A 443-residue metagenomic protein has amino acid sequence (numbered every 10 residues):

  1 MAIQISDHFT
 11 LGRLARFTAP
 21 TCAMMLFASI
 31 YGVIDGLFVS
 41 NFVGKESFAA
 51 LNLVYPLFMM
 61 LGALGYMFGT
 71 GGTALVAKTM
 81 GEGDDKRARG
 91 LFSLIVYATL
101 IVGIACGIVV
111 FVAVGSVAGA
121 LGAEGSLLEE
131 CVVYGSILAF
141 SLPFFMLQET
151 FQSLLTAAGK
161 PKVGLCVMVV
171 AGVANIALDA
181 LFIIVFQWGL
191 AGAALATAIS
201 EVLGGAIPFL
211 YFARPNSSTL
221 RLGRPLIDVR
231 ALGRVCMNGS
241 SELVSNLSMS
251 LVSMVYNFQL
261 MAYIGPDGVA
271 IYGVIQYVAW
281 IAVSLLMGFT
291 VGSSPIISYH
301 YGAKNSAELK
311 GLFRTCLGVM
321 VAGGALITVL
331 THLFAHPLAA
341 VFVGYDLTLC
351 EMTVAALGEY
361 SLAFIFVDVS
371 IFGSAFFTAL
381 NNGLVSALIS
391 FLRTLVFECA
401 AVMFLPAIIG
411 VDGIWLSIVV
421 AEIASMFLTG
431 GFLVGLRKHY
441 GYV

Functional and structural regions predicted by a protein language model:
M1-T18, V76-S141, V185-S240, I297-A363 (+1 more regions): Short alpha-helical transmembrane segments in multi-pass integral membrane proteins
S6-V43, P56-G71, L75, L100-G107 (+4 more regions): N-terminal transmembrane alpha-helices
R16-D35, I137, A171, S200-G204 (+4 more regions): Transmembrane helical elements of multi-pass membrane transporters/channels
A19, A23, V54-L57, Y97 (+16 more regions): Hydrophobic residues within alpha-helical transmembrane segments of multi-pass solute transporters/permease subunits
I30-F48, A118-G125, L181-W188, S250-I281 (+3 more regions): Helix-terminus/linker motif at the lipid-water interface of multi-pass membrane proteins
F48-I108, F145-G164, I271-V329, L333-A335 (+1 more regions): Small-residue-rich hydrophobic transmembrane alpha-helices
M60-A63, N175-A180, G205-F209, W280-S284 (+3 more regions): Hydrophobic transmembrane alpha-helices of multi-pass small-molecule transporters
G69, I137-T156, G164-N175, A193-A206 (+5 more regions): Short runs within selected transmembrane alpha-helices of multi-pass transporters and secretion channels
